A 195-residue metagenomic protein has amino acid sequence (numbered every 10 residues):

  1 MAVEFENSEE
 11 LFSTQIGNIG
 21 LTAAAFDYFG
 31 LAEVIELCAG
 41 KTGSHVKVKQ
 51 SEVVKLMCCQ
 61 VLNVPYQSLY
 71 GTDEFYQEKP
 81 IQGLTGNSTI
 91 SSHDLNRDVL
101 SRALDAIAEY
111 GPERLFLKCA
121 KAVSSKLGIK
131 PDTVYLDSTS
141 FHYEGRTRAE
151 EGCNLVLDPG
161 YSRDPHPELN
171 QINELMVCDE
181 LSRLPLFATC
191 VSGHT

Functional and structural regions predicted by a protein language model:
M1-D158, E168, L175-H194: Dynamic "connector" segments at or just before major functional cores
R163-P167: Carboxylate/His-rich catalytic cores and anion/metal-binding grooves
